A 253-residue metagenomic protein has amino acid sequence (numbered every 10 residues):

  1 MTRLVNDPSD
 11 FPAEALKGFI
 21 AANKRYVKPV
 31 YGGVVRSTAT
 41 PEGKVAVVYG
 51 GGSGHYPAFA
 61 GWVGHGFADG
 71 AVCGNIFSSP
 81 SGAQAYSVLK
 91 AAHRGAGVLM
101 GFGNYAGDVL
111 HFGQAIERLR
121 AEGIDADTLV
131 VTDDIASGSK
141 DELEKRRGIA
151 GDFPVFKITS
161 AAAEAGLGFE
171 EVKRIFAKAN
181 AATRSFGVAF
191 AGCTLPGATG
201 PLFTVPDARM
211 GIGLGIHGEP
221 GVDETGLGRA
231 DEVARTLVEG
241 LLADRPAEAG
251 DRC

Functional and structural regions predicted by a protein language model:
M1-V47: N-terminal amphipathic/basic leader segments beginning at the initiator methionine
T2, V45-G52, A68-A71, G97-A106 (+4 more regions): Short glycine-rich or small-residue beta-strand-to-loop segments that form or flank ligand, phosphate, metal/Fe-S
E42-G50, F59-V72, S137-S139, M210-G226: Gly-rich Lys/Arg/Thr-decorated short loops/hinges at beta-loop-alpha junctions or inter-strand turns that position
G52-P57, G103-H111, R147-D152: Gly/Ser/Thr-rich loops at beta-strand to alpha-helix junctions that form or flank small-molecule/cofactor-binding
H55, W62-G95, L242-D244: Glycine-rich oxoanion-binding loops at beta->alpha junctions
A71-I76, R120-G148: Short, acidic/small-residue loops that bind anionic groups at enzyme active sites
G138-R146, F156-E219: Internal, active-site/partner-interface "lid" segment
P201-C253: Glycine-rich phosphate/diphosphate-binding loops and the adjacent beta-loop-alpha structural elements that coordinate
